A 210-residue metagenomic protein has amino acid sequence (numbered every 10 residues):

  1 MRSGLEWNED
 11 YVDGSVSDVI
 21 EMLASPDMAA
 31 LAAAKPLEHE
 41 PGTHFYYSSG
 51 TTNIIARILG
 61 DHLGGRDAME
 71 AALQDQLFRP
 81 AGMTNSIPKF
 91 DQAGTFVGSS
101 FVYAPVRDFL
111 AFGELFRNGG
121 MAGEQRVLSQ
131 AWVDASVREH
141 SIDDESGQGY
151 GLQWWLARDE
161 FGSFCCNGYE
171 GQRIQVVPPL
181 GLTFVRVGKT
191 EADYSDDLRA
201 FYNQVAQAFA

Functional and structural regions predicted by a protein language model:
M1-G82, V106-L110, E114-L115: Active-site-adjacent helix/loop patches that line small-molecule binding or acyl-intermediate pockets
L5-E6, T52, A93-F96, F116 (+4 more regions): Solvent-exposed loop/turn segments at secondary-structure junctions within structured extracellular/periplasmic domains
P26, M83-F90, V133-T183: Active-site Gly/Thr loop motif
E38-Y47, F96-Y103, C166-N167, E191: Solvent-exposed loop and edge beta-strand segments that line ligand/cofactor-binding and catalytic clefts
T51-L59, S100-M121, Q172-G188: Active-site-proximal alpha-helical segments within enzyme catalytic domains
A72-V137: Active-site-proximal binding-pocket segments
G168-A210: Structured C-terminal helix/loop/strand segments within mature extracytoplasmic catalytic/sensor domains
